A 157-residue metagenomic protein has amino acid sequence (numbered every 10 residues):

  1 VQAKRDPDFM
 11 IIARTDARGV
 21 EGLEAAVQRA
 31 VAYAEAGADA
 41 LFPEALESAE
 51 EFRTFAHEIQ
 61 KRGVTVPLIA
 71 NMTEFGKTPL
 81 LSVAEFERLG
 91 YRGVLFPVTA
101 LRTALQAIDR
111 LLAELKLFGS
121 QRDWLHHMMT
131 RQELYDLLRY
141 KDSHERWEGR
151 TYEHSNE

Functional and structural regions predicted by a protein language model:
V1-F96, R102, Q106-A113, H144 (+1 more regions): Alpha/beta enzyme core
L115-E157: Flexible C-terminal active-site loop/helix
